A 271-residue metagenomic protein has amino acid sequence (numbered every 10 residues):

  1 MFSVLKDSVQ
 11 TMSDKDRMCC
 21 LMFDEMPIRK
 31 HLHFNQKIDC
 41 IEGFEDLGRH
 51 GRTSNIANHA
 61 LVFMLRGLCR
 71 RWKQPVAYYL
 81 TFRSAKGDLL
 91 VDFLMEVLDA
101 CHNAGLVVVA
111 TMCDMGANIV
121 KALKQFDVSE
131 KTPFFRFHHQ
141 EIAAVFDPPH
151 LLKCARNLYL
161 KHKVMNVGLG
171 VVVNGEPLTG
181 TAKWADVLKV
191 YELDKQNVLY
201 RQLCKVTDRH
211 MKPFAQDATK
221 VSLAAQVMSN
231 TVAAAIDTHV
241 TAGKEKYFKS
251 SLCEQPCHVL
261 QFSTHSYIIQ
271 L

Functional and structural regions predicted by a protein language model:
M1-C69: Structured nucleic-acid-interacting core domains from mobile-element enzymes and related host factors, especially RNase
R52, W72-L271: Non-catalytic regulatory appendages
